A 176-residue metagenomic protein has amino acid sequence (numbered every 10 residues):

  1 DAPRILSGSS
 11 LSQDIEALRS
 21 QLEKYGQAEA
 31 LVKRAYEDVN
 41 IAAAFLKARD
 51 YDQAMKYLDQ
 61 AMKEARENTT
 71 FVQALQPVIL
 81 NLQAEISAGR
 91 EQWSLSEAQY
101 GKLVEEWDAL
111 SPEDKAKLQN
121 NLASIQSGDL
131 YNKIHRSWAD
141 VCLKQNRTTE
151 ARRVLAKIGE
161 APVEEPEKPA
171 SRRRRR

Functional and structural regions predicted by a protein language model:
L6, Y25-G26, A65, W107-L110 (+2 more regions): Alpha-helical junction/boundary sensor with strong preference for TPR arrays
G26, L31-K33, N68-L75, D114 (+1 more regions): Structural signature of alpha-solenoid helical repeat junctions
K33, N40, L75, L82 (+2 more regions): "A position-specific structural signal for the A-helix of alpha-solenoid helical repeats
